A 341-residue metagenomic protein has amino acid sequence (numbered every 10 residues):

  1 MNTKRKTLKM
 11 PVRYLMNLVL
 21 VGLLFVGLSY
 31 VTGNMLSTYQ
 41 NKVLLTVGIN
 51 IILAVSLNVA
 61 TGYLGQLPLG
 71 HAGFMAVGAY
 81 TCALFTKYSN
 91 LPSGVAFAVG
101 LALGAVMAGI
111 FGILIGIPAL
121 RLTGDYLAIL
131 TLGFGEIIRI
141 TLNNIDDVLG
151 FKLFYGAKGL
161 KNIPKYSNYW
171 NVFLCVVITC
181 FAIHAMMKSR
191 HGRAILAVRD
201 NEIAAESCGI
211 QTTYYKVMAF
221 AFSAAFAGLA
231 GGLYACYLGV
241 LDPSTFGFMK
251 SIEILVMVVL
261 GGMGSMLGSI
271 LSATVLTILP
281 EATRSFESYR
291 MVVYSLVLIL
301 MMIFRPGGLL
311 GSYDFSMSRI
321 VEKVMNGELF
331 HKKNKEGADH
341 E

Functional and structural regions predicted by a protein language model:
N2-E341: Transmembrane alpha-helices and adjacent helix-loop boundaries
